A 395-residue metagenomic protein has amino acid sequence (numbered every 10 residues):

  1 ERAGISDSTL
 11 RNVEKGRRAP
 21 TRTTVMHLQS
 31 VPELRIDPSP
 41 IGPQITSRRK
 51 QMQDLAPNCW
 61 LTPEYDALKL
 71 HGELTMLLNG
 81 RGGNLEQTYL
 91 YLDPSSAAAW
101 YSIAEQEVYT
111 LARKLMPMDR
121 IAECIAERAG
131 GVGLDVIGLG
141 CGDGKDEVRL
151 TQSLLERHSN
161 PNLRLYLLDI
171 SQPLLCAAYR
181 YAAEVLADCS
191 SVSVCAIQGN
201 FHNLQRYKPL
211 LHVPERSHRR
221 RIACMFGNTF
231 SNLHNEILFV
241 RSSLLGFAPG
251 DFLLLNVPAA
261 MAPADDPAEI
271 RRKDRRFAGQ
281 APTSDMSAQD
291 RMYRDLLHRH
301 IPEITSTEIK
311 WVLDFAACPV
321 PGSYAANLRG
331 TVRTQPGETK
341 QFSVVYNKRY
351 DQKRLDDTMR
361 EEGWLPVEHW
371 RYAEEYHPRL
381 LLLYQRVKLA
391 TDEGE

Functional and structural regions predicted by a protein language model:
E1-N12: Short alpha-helical DNA-recognition segment
T21-P40: DNA major-groove recognition helix of helix-turn-helix/homeodomain DNA-binding modules
I45-I137, G144-I197, Q205, L211-H212 (+3 more regions): Rossmann-like AdoMet
S231-L244: A short, conserved alpha-helix within the catalytic core of class I
G246-P263: Conserved beta-strand signature within the Rossmann-like core of class I S-adenosyl-L-methionine
A260-R354: SAM-dependent methyltransferase
R333-E395: C-terminal lobe and adjacent flexible extensions of AdoMet/dcAdoMet transferase-like proteins
